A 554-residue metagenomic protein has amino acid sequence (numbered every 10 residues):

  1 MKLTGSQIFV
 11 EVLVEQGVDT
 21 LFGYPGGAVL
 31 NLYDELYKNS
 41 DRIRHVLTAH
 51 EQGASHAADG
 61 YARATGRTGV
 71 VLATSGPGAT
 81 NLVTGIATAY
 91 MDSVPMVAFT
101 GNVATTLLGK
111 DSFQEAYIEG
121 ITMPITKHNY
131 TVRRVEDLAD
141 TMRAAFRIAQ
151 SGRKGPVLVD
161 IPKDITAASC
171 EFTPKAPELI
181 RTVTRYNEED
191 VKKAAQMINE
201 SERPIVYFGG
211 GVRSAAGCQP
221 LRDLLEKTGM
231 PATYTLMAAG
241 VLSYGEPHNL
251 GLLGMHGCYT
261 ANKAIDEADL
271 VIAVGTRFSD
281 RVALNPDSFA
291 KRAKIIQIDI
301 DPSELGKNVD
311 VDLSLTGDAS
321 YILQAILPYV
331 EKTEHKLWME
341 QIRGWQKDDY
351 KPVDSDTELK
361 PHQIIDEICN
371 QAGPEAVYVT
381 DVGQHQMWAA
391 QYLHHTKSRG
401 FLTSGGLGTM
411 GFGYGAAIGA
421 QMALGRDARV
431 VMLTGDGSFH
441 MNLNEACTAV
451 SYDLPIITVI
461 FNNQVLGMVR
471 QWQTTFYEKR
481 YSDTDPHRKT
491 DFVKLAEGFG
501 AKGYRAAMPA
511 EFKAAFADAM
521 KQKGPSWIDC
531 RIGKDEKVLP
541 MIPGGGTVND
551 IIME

Functional and structural regions predicted by a protein language model:
M1-V330, E367, Q371-P374, R429 (+5 more regions): N-terminal alpha/beta PP-like core and its mobile active-site loop of ThDP/TPP-dependent enzymes
I8, L47-A49, Y378, N442 (+1 more regions): Hydrophobic transmembrane-helix microenvironments that flank and shape a buried ionizable site
F9-V10, V14-D19, G27, L32-Y37 (+2 more regions): Active-site diphosphate/adenylate-binding microenvironment
Y24-G26, H45-H56, V71-G78, R133-R134 (+6 more regions): Active-site nucleophile and cofactor-binding loops and adjacent substrate-binding regions of central metabolic enzymes
Y61, T80, L337-D354, A420 (+2 more regions): Charged, low-complexity, helix-prone segments enriched in Lys/Glu/Asp/Gln
G69-V71, V159, Y378, F401 (+1 more regions): Well-ordered beta-strand positions enriched in small/hydrophobic/aromatic, beta-favoring residues
F99, L107-G109, F113-Q114, G306-N308 (+3 more regions): Thiamine diphosphate
E136, P174, A195-Q196, R292-Q384 (+2 more regions): Phosphate/pyrophosphate-binding active-site segments
